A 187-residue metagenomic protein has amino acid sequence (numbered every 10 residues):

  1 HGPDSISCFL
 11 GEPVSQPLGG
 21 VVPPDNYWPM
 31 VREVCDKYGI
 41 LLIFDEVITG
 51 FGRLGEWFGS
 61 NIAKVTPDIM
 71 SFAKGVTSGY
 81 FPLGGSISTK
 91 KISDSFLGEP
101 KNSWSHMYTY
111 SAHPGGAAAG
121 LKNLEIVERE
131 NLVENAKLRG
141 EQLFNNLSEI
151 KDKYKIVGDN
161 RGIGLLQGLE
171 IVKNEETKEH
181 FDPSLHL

Functional and structural regions predicted by a protein language model:
H1-L187: Conserved N-terminal phosphate-binding loop of PLP-dependent enzymes in the Aspartate aminotransferase
